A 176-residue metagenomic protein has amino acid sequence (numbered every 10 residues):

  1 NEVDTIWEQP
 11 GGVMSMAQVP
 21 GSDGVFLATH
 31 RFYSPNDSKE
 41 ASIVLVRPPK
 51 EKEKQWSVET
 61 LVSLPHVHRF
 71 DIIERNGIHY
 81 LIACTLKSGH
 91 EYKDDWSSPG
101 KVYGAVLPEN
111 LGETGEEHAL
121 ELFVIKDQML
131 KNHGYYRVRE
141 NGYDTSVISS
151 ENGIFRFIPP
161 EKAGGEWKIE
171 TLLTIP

Functional and structural regions predicted by a protein language model:
N1-P176: Beta-propeller-forming repeat regions
